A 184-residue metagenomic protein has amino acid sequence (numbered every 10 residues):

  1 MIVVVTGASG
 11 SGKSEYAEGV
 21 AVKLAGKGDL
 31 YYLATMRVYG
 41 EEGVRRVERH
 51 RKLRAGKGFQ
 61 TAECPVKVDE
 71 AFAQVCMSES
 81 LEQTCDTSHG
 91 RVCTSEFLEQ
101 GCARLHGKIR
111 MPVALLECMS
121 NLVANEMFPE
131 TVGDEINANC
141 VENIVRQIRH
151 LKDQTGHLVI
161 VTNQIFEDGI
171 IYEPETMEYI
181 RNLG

Functional and structural regions predicted by a protein language model:
I2-V75: Conserved P-loop
V4, V113-L115, V159-V161: Structural motif
V20-A21, P65-C76, L105-A114, N143-T155: Short amphipathic alpha-helices and their capping/turn segments at secondary-structure boundaries
G28-Y31, P112, H157: Residues at the starts of beta-strands that form the adenosine-phosphate
E63-V66, V113, T131-N137: Hydrophobic, well-structured mid-protein blocks that either form specific transmembrane helices
Q74-C76, Q83-C85, H89-C93, L98-C102 (+1 more regions): Intrinsically disordered, low-complexity repeat/linker tracts enriched for polar/charged residues
N121-G184: Replace "adjacent to P-loop NTPase cores in ATP/GTP-dependent enzymes" with "adjacent to NTP-binding cores
